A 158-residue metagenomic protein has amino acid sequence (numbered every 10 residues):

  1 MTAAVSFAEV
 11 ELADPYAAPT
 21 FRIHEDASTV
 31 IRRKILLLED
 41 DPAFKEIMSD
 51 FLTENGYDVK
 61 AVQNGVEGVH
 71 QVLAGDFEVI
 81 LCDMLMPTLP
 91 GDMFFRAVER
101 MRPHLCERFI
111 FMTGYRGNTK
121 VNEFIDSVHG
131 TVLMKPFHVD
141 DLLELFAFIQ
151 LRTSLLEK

Functional and structural regions predicted by a protein language model:
M1-K34, N122, H138-K158: Non-catalytic signal-transmission and effector/linker regions of two-component phosphorelay proteins
E39: Conserved acidic carboxylate
E46-E54: Charged docking surfaces used in two-component/phosphorelay signaling
G56-Q63, Q71: Short hydrophobic/Thr-rich beta-strand motif most characteristic of the beta2 strand and flanking loop of CheY-like
N64-E67, L89-R96: Acidic catalytic/metal-coordinating carboxylates
D83: Active-site residues of response regulator receiver
P87-T88, G117: The feature encodes the CheY-like receiver
M112-T113: Hydrophobic/aromatic residues positioned on beta-strands within the core alpha/beta folds
